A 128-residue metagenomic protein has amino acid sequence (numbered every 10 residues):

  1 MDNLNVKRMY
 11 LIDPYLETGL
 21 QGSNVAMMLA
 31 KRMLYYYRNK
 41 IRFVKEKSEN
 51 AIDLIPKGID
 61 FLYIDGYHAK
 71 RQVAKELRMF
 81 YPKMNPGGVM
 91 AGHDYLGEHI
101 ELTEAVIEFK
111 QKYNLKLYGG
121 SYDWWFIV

Functional and structural regions predicted by a protein language model:
M1-V128: S-adenosylmethionine/decaboxylated-SAM
